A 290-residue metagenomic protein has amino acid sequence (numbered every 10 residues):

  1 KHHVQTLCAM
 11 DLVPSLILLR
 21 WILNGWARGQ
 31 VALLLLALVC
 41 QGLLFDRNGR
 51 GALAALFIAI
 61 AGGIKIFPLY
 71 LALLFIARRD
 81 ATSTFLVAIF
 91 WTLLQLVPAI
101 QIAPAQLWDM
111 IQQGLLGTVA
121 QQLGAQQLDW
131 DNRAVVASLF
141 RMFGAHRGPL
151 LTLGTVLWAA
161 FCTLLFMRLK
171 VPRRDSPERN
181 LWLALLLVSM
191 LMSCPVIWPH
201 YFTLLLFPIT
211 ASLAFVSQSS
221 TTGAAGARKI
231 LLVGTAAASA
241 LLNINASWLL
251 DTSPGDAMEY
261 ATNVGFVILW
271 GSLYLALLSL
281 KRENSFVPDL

Functional and structural regions predicted by a protein language model:
K1-L53, R78-F202, N284-D289: Primarily membrane-embedded glycan-assembly and transfer machineries that use lipid-linked glycans
Q30-L38, A61-F67, A88, L157 (+2 more regions): Membrane-embedded alpha-helical segments of multi-pass membrane proteins, especially the transmembrane helices
C40, G62-F67, L116-V119, V136-R147 (+2 more regions): Juxtamembrane/interfacial segments around transmembrane helices
A55-I58, A105-Q112, L204, G223-R228 (+1 more regions): A cytosolic-side transmembrane-helix exit/cap motif
I58-F75, C194-L204: Transmembrane helices and adjacent periplasmic/lumenal helix-loop junctions of polyprenol-phosphate-dependent
A59, V87-T92, W182-V188, R228-A240: Central hydrophobic cores of alpha-helical transmembrane segments in multi-pass integral membrane proteins
L157-R173, L205-A227: Hydrophobic transmembrane alpha-helices and their immediate junctions
A211-L290: Aromatic-enriched
